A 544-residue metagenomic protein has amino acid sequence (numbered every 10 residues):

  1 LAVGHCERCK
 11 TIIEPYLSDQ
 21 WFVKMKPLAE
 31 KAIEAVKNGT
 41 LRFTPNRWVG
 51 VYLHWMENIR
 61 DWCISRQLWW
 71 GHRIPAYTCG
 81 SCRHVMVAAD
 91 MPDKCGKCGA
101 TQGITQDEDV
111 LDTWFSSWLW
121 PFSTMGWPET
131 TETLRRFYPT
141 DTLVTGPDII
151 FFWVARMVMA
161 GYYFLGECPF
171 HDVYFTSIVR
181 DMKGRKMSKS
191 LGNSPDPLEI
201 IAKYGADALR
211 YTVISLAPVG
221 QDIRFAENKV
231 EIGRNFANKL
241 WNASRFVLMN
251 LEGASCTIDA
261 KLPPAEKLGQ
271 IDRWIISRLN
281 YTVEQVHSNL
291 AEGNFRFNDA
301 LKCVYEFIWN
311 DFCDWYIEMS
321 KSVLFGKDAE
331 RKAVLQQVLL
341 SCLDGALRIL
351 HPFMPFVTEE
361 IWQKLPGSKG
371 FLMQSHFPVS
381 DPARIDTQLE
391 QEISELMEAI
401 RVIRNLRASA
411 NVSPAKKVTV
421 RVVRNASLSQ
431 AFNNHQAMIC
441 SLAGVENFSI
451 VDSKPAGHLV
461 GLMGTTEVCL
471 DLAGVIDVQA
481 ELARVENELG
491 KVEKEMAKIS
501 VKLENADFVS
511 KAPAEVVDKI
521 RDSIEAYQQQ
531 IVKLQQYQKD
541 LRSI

Functional and structural regions predicted by a protein language model:
L1-G80, I149, R185, L191-F236 (+3 more regions): Residue patterns forming the tRNA-binding/recognition surfaces of aminoacyl-tRNA synthetases and related DALR
L1-M25, V230-T257, P352-K364, Q430-E467: Structured, non-catalytic alpha/beta "coupling" segments that mediate domain-domain communication and provide generic
K37-V49, E132-G146, N193-L198, P218-V230 (+6 more regions): Glycine- and acidic
M56, A237, L279-V283, V304-W309 (+4 more regions): Short amphipathic alpha-helical coiled-coil/interface segments
L68-G71, P75-S81, A88-Q221: Alpha-helical recognition segments enriched in aromatics with Gly/Pro capping that present substrate-recognition
I104, D181, I214, A254-H287 (+1 more regions): Acidic, turn-prone loop/beta-hairpin segments
N235-L248, Q270-Y281, K302-S322, P366 (+2 more regions): Core structural elements
K364-I544: C-terminal low-complexity, glycine/proline- and small-hydrophobic-enriched intrinsically disordered tails that act as
